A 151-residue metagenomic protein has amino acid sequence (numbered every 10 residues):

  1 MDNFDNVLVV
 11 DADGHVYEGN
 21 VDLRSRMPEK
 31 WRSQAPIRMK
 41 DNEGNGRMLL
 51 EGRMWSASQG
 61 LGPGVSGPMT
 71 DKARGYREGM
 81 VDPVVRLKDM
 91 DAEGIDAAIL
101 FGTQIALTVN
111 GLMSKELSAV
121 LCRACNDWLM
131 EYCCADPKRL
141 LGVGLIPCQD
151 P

Functional and structural regions predicted by a protein language model:
M1-P151: Helix-coil boundary/capping segments in enzymes
